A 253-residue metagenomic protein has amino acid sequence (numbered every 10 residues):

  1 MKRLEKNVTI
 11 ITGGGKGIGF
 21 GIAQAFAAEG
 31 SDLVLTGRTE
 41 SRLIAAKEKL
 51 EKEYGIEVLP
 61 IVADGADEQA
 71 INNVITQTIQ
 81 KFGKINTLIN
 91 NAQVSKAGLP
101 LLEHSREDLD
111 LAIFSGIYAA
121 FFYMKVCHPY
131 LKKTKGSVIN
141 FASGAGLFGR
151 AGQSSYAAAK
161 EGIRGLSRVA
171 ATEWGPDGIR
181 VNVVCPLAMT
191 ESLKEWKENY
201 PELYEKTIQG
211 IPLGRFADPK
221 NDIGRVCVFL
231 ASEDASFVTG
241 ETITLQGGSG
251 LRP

Functional and structural regions predicted by a protein language model:
G13-G17: Conserved glycine-rich cofactor-binding loop
G98, F148, T239-P253: Short C-terminal tail/terminal secondary-structure segment of NAD(P)H-dependent dehydrogenase/reductase domains
L99-L101, S105-I113, T207: Substrate-binding pocket helix/loop in short-chain dehydrogenase/reductase
M124, A159, S167: Active-site helix of classical SDR
S143: Residue(s) in the substrate-gating loop at a strand-loop-helix junction that position the organic substrate next
G175, R180, V238-G240: Short, small/polar-rich loop/turn modules that mediate ligand/substrate recognition or access, typified
E202-N221: Catalytic Tyr-x(3-8)-Lys segment
